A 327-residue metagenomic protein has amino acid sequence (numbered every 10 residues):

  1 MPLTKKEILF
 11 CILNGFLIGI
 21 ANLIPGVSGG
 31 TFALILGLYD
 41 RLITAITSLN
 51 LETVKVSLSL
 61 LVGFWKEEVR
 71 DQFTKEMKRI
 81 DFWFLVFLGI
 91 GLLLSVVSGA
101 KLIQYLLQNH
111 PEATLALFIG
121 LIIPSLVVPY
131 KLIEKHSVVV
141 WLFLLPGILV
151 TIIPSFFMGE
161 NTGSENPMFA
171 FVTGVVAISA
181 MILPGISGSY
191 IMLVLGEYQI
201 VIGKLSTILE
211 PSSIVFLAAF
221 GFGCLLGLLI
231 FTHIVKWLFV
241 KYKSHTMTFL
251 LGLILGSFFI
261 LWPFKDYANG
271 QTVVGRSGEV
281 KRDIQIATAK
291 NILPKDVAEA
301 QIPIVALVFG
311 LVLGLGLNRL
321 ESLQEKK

Functional and structural regions predicted by a protein language model:
P2-L23, T31-L183, S187-K327: Multi-pass membrane proteins that catalyze or facilitate reactions on polyprenyl-/lipid-phosphate substrates and their
